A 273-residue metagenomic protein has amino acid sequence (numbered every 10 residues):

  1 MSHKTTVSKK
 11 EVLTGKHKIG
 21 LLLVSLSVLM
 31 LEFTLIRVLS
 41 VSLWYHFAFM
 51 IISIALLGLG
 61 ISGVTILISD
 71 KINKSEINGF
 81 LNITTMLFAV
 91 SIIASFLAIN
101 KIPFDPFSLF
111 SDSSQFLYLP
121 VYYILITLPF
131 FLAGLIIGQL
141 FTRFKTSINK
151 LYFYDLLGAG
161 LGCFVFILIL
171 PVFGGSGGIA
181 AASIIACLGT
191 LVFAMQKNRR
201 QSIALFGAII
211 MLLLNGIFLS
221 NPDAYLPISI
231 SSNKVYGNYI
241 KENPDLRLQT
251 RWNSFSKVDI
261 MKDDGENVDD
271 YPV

Functional and structural regions predicted by a protein language model:
S2-V273: Alpha-helical transmembrane segments of multi-pass membrane proteins
